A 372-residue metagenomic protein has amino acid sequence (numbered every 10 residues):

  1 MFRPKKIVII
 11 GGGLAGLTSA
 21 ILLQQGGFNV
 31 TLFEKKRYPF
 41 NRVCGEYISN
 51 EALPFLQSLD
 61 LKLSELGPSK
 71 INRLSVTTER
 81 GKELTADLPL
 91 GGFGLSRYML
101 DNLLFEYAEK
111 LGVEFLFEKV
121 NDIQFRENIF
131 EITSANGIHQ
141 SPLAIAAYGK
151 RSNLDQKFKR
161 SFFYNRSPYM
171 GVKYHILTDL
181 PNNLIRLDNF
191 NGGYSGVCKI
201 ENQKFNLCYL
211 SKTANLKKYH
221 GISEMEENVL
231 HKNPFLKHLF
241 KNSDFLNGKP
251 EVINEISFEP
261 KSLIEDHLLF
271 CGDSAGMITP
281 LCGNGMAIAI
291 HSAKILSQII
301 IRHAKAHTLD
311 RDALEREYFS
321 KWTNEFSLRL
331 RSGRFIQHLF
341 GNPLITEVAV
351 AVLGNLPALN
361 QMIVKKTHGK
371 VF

Functional and structural regions predicted by a protein language model:
F2-G13: Beta1/beta-strand and adjacent pyrophosphate-binding region of the FAD-binding site in flavoprotein oxidoreductases
I10, Q24-C44: Glycine-rich FAD pyrophosphate-binding loop
G16-L17: N-terminal Rossmann-fold NAD(P) dinucleotide-binding loop
R37-Q57: Conserved N-terminal glycine-rich FAD pyrophosphate-binding loop of Rossmann-like flavoproteins
A52-L103: A conserved beta-strand/loop capping segment in the N-terminal third of enzymes that catalyze redox or closely related
Y107-L236: Predominantly flavin-linked oxidoreductase catalytic cores and closely associated redox partners
D122, I138, K217, G221-I299 (+1 more regions): FAD/FMN-dependent oxidoreductases across multiple families
Q298-F372: C-terminal helical "tail/cap" subdomain of flavin- and related membrane-associated enzymes
